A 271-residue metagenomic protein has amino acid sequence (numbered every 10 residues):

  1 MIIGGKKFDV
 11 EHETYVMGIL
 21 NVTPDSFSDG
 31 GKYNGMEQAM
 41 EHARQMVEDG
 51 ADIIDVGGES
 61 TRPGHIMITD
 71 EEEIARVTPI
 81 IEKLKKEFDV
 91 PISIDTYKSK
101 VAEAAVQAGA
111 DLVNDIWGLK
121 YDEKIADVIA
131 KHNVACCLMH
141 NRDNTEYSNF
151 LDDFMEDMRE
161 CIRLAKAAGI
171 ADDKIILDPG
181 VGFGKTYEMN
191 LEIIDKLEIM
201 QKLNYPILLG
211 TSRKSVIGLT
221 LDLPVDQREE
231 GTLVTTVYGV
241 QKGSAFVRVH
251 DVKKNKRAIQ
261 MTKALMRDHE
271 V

Functional and structural regions predicted by a protein language model:
M1-P24, K166-I170, K263-V271: N-terminal amphipathic alpha-helix/helix-capping segment at the start of soluble metabolic enzymes
I3, S28-E37, E41-H42, T61-K83 (+5 more regions): Active-site-adjacent loop and "lid" segments of alpha/beta metabolic enzymes
L20, G50, V113: Conserved hydrophobic/aromatic pocket- or pore-lining residues that grip, position, or stack substrates in active sites
E41-G57: Catalytic domains of carbohydrate-active enzymes, especially glycoside hydrolases
V47-E48, C161-K174: Phosphate/pyrophosphate-binding loops at sites that engage ATP/ADP/AMP, CoA/4′-phosphopantetheine, polyphosphate
G180: Conserved Motif II region of HX4D acyltransferases
